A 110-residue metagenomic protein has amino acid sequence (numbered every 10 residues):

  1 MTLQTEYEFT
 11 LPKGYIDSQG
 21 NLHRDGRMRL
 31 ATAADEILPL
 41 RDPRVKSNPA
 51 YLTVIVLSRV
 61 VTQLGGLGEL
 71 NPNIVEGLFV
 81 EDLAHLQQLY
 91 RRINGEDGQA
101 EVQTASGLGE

Functional and structural regions predicted by a protein language model:
M1-E110: Short, surface-exposed, charged amphipathic helix/loop patches that serve as local interaction elements
